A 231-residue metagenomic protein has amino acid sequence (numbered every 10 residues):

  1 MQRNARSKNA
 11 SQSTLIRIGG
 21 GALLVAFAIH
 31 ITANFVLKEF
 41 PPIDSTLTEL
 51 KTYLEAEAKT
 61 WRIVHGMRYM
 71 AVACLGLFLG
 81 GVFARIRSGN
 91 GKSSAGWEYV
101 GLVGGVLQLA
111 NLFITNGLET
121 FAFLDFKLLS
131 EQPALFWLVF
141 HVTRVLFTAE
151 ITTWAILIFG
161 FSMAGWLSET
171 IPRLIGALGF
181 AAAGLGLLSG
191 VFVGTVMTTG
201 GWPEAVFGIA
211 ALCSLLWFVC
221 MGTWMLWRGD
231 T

Functional and structural regions predicted by a protein language model:
Q2-T231: Hydrophobic, aromatic-enriched alpha-helical segments typical of multi-pass transmembrane helices
